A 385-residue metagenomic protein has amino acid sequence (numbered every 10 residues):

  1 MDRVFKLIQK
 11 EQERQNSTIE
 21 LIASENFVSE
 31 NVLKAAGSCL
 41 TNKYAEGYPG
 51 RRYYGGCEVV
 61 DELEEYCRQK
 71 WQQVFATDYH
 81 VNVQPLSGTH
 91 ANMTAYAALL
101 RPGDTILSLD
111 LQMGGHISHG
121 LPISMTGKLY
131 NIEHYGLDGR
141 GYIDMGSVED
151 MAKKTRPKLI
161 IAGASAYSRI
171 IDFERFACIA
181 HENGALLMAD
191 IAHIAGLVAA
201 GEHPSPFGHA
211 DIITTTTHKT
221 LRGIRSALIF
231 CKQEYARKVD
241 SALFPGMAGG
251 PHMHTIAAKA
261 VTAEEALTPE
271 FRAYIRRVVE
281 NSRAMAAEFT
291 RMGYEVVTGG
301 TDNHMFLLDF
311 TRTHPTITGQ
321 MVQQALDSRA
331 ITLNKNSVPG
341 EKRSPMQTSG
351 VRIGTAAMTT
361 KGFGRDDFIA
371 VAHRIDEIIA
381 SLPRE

Functional and structural regions predicted by a protein language model:
M1-Y66, C178: N-terminal glycine-rich, Lys/His-bearing helix-loop that initiates the first secondary-structure elements of many
D2, P345-E385: PLP-dependent enzyme catalytic core of the Aspartate aminotransferase-like
E11-Q12, S124, P204-S205, T220 (+2 more regions): Replace "in large, NTP-powered and nucleic-acid-processing enzymes" with "in large, NTP-powered factors and other
E25-V32, A36-C39, H218, K342-T355: Conserved phosphate/anionic-ligand binding catalytic regions in large, soluble enzymes, centered on
V32, A91, P251-A258, D302 (+1 more regions): Catalytic-loop motifs flanking and including active-site residues across diverse enzymes
A35, S226, A258, T262 (+2 more regions): Generic recognition of well-ordered alpha-helical segments
Y66, K70-G293: Conserved PLP-enzyme active-site core in the AAT-like
E295-G362: Conserved PLP-binding catalytic core of the aspartate aminotransferase-like
